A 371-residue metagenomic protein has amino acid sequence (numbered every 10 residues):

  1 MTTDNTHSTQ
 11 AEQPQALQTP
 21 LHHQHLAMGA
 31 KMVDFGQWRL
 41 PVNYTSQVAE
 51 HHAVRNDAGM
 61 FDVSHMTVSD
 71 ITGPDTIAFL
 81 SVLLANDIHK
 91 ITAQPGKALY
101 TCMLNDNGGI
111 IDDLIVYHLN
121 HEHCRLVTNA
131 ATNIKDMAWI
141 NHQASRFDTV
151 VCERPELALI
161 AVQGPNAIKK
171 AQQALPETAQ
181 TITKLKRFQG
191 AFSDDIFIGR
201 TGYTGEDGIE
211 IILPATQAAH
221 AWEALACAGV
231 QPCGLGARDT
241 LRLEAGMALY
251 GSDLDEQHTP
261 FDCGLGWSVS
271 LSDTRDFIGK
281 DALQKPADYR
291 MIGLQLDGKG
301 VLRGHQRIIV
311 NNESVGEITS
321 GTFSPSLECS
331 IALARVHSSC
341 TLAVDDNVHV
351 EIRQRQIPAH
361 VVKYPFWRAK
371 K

Functional and structural regions predicted by a protein language model:
M1-G36, V42, L119-K371: Conserved, structured C-terminal
M1-T101, G109-I111, G236: Acidic, proline/glycine-enriched N-terminal capping motif
Q47-N56, M103-D113, A144-F147, A191-I198 (+1 more regions): Short amphipathic beta-strand starts and helix->beta connectors
Q94-N107, E153-I160, G190: Short, glycine/charge-rich beta-strand/loop segments that flank catalytic centers and engage negatively charged groups
L114-H118: Conserved thiamine diphosphate
